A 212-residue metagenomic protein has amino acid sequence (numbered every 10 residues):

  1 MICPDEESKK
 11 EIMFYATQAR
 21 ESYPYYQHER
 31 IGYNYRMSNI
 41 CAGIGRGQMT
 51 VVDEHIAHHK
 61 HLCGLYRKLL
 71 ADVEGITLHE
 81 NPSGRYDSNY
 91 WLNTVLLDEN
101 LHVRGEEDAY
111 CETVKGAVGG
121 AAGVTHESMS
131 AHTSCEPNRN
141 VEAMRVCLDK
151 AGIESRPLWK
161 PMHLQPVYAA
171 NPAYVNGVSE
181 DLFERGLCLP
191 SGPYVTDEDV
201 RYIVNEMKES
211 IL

Functional and structural regions predicted by a protein language model:
M1: Conserved SAM-binding loop
P4-L212: PLP-dependent aminotransferase class I/II
